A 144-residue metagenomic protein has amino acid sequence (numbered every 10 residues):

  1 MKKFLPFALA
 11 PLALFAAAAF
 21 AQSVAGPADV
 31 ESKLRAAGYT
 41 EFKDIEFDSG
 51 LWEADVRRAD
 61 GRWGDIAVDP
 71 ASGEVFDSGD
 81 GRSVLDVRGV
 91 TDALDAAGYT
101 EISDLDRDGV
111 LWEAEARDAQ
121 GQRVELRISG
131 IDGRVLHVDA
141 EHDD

Functional and structural regions predicted by a protein language model:
M1-A8: Bacterial N-terminal signal peptides that target proteins for export
A16-A18: N-terminal signal peptide c-region/cleavage motif recognized by signal peptidases
Q22-T40, R82-E101: Short, non-transmembrane alpha-helical segments in secretory-pathway proteins
A28-D60: N-terminal targeting signals for Sec/Tat export/insertion, comprising classic cleavable signal peptides
I45-D48, D104-R117: A cross-family detector of function-defining hotspots
W52-D55, G73, D108, A114-E115 (+2 more regions): Conserved histidines in hydrophobic membrane contexts and catalytic metal-binding motifs
G64-V75, V124-H137: A short, surface-exposed beta-strand/turn
F76-D86, V135-D144: A short, surface-exposed interaction/processing loop segment used at functional sites
